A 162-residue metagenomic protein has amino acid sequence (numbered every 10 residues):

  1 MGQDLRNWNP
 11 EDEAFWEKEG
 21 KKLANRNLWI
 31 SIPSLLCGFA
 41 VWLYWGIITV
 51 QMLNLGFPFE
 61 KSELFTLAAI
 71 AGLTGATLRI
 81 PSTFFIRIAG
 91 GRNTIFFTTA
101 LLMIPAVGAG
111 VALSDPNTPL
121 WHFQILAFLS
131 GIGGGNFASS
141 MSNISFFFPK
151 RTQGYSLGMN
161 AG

Functional and structural regions predicted by a protein language model:
R26-F57: Extracytoplasmic
S34, L67, L126, M159-G162: Hydrophobic alpha-helical segments of secondary membrane carriers
K61-S62, K150-N160: Loop-to-transmembrane helix entry/capping segments in MFS-fold secondary transporters and related SLC/MFSD carriers
T66-F84: Central cavity-lining transmembrane alpha-helices of secondary-active solute carriers, predominantly the Major
I88-T99: Cytoplasmic membrane-interface "Motif A"-like loop-to-helix N-cap segments of 12-TM Major Facilitator Superfamily
A100-N117: C-terminal ends and interior cores of transmembrane alpha-helices in multi-pass membrane transporters/permeases
P105, P119-G135: Hydrophobic core of transmembrane alpha-helices in multi-pass small-molecule transporters, especially MFS/SLC-type
G135-P149, L157: Intracellular juxtamembrane helix-capping segments at the cytosolic ends of symmetry-related transmembrane helices
